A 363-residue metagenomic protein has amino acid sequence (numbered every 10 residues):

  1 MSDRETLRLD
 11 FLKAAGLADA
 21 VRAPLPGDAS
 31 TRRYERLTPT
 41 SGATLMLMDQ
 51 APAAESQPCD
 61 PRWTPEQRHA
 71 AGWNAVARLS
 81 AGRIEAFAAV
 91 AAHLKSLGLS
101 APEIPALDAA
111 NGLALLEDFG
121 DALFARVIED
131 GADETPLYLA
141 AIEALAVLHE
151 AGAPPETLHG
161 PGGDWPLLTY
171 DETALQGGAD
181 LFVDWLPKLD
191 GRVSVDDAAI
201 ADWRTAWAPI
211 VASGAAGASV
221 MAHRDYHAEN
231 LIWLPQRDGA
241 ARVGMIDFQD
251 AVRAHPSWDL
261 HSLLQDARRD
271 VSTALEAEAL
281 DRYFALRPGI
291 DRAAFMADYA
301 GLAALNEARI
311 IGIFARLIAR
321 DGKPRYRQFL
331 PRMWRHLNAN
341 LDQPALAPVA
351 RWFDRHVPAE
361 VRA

Functional and structural regions predicted by a protein language model:
M1-V21: Juxta-kinase regulatory segment immediately upstream of eukaryotic protein kinase catalytic domains
L17-T40: ATP-binding glycine-rich phosphate-binding loop
T31-T38, M46-L47, L148, W207-L260 (+1 more regions): Active-site acidic catalytic loop and adjacent metal/ATP-binding pocket of ATP-dependent phosphoryl transfer enzymes
T38-G177, L181, K188, A216: ATP-binding pocket architecture of kinase catalytic cores
E134-A141, L175, I200-W203, A304 (+1 more regions): Hydrophobic packing residues in well-ordered alpha-helices of helical domains and bundles
A153-L168, T173-A174, G178-A222, P235-R237 (+1 more regions): An alpha-helical support segment within catalytic cores of ATP-dependent transferases
D180-D190, R253-I290, A304-D321, M333-L341: Active-site activation/catalytic loop segments of kinase-like enzymes and analogous catalytic loops in related
G312-A363: ATP/Mg2+ or Mg2+-diphosphate-binding catalytic cores that bind nucleotide phosphates or diphosphates via glycine-rich
